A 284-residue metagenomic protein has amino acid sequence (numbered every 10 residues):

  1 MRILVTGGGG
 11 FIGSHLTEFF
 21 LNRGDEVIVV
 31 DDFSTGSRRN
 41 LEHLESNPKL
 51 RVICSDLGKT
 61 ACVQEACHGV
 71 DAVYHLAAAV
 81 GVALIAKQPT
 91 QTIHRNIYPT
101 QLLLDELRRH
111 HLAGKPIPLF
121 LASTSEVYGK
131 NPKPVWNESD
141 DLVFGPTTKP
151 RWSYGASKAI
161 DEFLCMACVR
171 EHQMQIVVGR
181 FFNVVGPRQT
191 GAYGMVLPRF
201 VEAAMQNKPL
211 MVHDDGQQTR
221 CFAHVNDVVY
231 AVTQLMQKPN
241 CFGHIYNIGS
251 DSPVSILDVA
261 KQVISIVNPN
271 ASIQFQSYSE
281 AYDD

Functional and structural regions predicted by a protein language model:
M1-F182: N-terminal Rossmann-like NAD(P)+-binding domain of SDR-like oxidoreductases, especially those catalyzing
I3, L16, N22, S55-G58 (+2 more regions): C-terminal substrate-binding subdomain of Rossmann-fold SDR/epimerase-dehydratase oxidoreductases
S37, L84, L107, H111 (+5 more regions): A general structural signal marking secondary-structure boundaries and capping sites
R39-E42, N131-P134, Q189-A192, V225 (+1 more regions): Short aromatic-enriched loop/helix-cap "lid" or pocket-rim segments at secondary-structure transitions that line
S46, K59, Q189-Y193, S252: Residue-level signature of the cytosolic catalytic core of signaling kinases
H75, Q189, Q217-Q218: Glutamine-centric residue-chemistry signal
P146-S157, F181, Q189, Y193-L197 (+1 more regions): The catalytic Tyr-centered alpha-helix of NAD(P)H-dependent dehydrogenases
I160, L164, C168, F200 (+2 more regions): Hydrophobic alpha-helix immediately C-terminal to the catalytic Tyr-X-X-X-Lys motif of short-chain
